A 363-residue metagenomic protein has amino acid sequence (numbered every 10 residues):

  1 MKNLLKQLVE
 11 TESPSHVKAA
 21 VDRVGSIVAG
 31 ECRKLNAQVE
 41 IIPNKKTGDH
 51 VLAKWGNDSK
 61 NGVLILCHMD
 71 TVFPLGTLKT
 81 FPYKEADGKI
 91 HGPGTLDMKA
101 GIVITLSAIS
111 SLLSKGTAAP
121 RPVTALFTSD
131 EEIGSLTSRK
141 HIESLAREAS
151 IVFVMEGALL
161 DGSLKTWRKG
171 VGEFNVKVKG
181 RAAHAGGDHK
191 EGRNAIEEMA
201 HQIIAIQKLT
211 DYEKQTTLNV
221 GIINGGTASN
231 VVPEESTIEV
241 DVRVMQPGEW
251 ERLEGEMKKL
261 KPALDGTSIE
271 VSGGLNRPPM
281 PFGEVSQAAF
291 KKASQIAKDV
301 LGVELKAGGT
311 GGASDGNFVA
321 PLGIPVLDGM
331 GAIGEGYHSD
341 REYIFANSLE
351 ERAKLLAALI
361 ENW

Functional and structural regions predicted by a protein language model:
M1-P93, S114, G316: Acidic/His- and Gly-rich active-site-bordering loop/insert found across diverse amide/peptide-bond hydrolases
N3, S13-P14, E31, G157-A158 (+2 more regions): Metal-dependent amide/peptide-bond hydrolase catalytic core, centered on the "pita-bread" metallohydrolase fold
E40, L64, T124-L126, E270: A structural signal for isolated positions on well-ordered beta-strands in alpha/beta enzyme cores
M69-T71, K89, L126-I133, E156-L159 (+2 more regions): Acidic, glycine-rich active-site loops and adjacent beta-strand->loop/helix elements that engage anionic groups
D70-A86, F153, W167-K177, Q295: Acidic-glycine-rich active-site phosphate/pyrophosphate-binding loop
G88, A108-T124, I206-Q215, W363: Phosphate-handling active-site elements
K89-V103, H184: Glycine/serine-rich anion-binding loops at beta->alpha junctions that coordinate negatively charged ligand groups
M98-K169: Acidic/histidine-rich catalytic neighborhood of metal-dependent amide-processing enzymes
